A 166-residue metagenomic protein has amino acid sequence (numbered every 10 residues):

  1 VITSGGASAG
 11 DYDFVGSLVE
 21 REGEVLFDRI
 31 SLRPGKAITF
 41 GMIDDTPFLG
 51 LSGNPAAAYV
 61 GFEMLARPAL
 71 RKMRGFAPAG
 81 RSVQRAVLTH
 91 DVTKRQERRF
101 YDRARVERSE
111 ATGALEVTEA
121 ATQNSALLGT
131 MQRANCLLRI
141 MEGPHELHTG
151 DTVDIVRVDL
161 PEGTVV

Functional and structural regions predicted by a protein language model:
V1-R21: N-terminal small/polar loop signature for handling phosphorylated ligands or for N-terminal nucleophile
E20-V166: Flexible glycine/proline-rich
